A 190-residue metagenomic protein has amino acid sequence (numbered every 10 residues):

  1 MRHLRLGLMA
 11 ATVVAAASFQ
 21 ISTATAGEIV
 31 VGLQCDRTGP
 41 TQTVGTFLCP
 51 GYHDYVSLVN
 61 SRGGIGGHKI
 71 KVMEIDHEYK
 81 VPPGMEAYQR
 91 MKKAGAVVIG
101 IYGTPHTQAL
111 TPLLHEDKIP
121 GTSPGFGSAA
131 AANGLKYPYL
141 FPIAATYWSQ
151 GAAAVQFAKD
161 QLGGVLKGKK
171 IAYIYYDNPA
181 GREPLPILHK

Functional and structural regions predicted by a protein language model:
M1-L6: Positively charged n-region of N-terminal signal peptides that target proteins for export
V14-A24: C-terminal segment of classical bacterial N-terminal signal peptides
E28-V30, K71, K169-K170: Residues that mark the start of a beta-strand
I29-H53, I75-P82, G103-P105, I174-E183: Extracytoplasmic "Venus flytrap"
C35-T41, V56-G63, M91-G95, K118 (+2 more regions): Sec/Tat-exported extracytoplasmic proteins
C49-V72, G164-L166: Signal peptide-proximal N-terminal region of secreted/periplasmic/extracellular or secretory-lumen proteins
K69-K93, G151-V155: Structural motif
P82, A96-K190: Extracytoplasmic ligand/sensor domains, especially the bilobed periplasmic-binding protein
